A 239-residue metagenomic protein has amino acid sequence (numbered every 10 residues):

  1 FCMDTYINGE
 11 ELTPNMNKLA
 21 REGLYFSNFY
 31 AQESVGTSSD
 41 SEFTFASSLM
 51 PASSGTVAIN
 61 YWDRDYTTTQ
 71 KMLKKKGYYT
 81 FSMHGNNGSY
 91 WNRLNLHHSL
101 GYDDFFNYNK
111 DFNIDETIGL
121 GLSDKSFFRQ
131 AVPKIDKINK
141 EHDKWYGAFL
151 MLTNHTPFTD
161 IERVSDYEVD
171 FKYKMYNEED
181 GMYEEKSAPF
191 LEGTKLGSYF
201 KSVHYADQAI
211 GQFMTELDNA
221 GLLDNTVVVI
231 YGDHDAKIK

Functional and structural regions predicted by a protein language model:
F1-K239: Solvent-exposed soluble domains appended to multi-pass membrane proteins
